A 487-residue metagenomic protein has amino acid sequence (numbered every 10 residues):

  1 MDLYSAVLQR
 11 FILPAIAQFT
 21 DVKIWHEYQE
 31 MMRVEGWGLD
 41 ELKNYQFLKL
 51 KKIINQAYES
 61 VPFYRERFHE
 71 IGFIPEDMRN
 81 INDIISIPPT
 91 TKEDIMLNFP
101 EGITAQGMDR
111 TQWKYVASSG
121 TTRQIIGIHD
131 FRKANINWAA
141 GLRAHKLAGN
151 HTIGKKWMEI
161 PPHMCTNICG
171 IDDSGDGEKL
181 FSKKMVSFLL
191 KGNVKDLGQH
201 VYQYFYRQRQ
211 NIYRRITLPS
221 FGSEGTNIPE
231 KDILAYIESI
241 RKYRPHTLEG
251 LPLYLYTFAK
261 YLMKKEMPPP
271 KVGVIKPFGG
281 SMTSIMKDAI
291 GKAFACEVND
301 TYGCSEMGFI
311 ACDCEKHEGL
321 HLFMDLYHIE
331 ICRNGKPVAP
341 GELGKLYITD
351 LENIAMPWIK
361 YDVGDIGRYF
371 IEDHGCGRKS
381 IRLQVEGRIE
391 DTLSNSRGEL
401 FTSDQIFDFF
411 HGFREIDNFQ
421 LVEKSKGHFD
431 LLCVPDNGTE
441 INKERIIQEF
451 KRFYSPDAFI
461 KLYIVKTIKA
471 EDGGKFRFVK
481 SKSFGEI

Functional and structural regions predicted by a protein language model:
M1-A117, T122-K156, H163-C165, C169-G170 (+7 more regions): Nucleotide 5′-phosphate-binding alpha/beta core
A57, S118, L248, I290 (+5 more regions): Residue-level signal for inorganic ion chemistry
S118-I125, P252, S305-M307, V363: Ser/Thr-glycine-rich phosphate-binding loops at phosphate-binding pockets of nucleotides, nucleotide cofactors
W157-E159, Y347: Short, well-ordered beta-strand segments
M164-F323: Conserved adenylate-forming
L248, E352-D457: AMP-binding/adenylate-forming catalytic core of the ANL superfamily
P277, S281-D373, I389-D391: Conserved AMP-binding/adenylate-forming
V298, I329, F419, F459-L462: Generic structural signal for residues in well-ordered beta-strands
